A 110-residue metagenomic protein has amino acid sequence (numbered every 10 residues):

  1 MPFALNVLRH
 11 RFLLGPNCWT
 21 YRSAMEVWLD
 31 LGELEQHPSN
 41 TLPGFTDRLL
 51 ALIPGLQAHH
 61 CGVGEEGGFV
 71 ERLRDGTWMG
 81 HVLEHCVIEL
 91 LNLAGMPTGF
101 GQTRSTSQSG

Functional and structural regions predicted by a protein language model:
M1-L29, E89-G95, G99-G110: Charge-rich, well-structured scaffold segments of protease-associated domains
W19-A58: Active-site-proximal helix-loop elements at catalytic-domain edges
T46-G110: M16/MPP (pitrilysin/insulinase) zinc-metallopeptidase core fold and M16-derived inactive scaffolds
